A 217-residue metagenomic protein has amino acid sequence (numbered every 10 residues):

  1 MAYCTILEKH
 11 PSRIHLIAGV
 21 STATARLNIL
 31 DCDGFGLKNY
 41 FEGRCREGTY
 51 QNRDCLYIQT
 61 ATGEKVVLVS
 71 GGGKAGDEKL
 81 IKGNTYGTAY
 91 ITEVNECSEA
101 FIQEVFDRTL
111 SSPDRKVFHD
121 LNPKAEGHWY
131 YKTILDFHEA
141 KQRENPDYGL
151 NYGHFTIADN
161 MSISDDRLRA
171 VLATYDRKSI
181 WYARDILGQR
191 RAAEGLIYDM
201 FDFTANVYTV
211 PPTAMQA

Functional and structural regions predicted by a protein language model:
M1-H10: Walker A/P-loop NTP-binding motif
S12-A25: Conserved RecA-like ASCE P-loop NTPase motor core of nucleic-acid helicases/translocases
T24-G87, R190: Inter-Walker segment of RecA-like/P-loop motor cores
E64-K65, G87-T88, P113-H119: Loop/turn-to-beta-strand initiation segments
T92-V94: Walker B catalytic acidic pair
E96-D176: ASCE P-loop NTPase helicase motor core
N160-A217: ATPase catalytic-site recognition across NTP-hydrolyzing enzymes
